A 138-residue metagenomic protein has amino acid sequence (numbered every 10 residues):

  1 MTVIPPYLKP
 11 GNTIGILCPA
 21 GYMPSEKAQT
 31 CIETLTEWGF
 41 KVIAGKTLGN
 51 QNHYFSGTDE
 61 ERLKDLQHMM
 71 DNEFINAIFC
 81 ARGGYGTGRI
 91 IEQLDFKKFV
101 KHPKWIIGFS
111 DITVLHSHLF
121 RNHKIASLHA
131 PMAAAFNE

Functional and structural regions predicted by a protein language model:
M1-F74: ATP/NTP phosphate-donor binding region
F55-E138: Active-site histidine-anchored catalytic micro-motif
